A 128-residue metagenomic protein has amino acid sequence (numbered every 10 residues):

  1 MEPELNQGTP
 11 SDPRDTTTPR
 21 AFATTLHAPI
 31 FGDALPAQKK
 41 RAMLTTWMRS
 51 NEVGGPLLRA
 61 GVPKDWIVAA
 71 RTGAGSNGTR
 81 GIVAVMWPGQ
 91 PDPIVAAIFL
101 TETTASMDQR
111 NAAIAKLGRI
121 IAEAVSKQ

Functional and structural regions predicted by a protein language model:
M1-Q128: Penicillin-recognizing serine hydrolase domain
